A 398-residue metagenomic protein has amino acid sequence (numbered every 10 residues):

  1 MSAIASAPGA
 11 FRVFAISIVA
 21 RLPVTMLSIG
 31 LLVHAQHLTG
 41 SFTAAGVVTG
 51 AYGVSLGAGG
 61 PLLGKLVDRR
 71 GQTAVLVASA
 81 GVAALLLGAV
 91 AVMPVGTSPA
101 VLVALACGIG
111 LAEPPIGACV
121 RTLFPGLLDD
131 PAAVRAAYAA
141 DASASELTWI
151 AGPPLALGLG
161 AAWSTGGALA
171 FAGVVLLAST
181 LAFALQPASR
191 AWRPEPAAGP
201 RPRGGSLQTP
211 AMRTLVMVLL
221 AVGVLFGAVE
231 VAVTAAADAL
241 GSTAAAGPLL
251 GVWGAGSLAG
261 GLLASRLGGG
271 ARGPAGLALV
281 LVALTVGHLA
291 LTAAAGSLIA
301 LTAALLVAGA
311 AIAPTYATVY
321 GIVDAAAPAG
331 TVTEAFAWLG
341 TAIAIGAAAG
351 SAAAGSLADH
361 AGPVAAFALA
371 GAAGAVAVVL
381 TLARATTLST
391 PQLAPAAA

Functional and structural regions predicted by a protein language model:
M1-G57, S206-G251: Helix-loop boundary and gating motifs at the non-cytosolic
I18, P99-I116, L220, A300-P314: Hydrophobic core of transmembrane alpha-helices in multi-pass small-molecule transporters, especially MFS/SLC-type
L31, P114-L128, V233, P314-A327: Intracellular juxtamembrane helix-capping segments at the cytosolic ends of symmetry-related transmembrane helices
G59-Q72, G160, G260-G273, A358: Helix-to-loop junctions at the C-terminal end of transmembrane segments in multipass secondary transporters
G81-G96, A283-G296: C-terminal ends and interior cores of transmembrane alpha-helices in multi-pass membrane transporters/permeases
L105-L147: Cytoplasmic helix-loop-helix junction between adjacent transmembrane helices in 12-TM secondary transporters
A275-Y316: C-terminal transmembrane helical hairpin of 12-TM major facilitator-type secondary transporters
G330-A361: A late C-terminal transmembrane helix in Major Facilitator Superfamily
